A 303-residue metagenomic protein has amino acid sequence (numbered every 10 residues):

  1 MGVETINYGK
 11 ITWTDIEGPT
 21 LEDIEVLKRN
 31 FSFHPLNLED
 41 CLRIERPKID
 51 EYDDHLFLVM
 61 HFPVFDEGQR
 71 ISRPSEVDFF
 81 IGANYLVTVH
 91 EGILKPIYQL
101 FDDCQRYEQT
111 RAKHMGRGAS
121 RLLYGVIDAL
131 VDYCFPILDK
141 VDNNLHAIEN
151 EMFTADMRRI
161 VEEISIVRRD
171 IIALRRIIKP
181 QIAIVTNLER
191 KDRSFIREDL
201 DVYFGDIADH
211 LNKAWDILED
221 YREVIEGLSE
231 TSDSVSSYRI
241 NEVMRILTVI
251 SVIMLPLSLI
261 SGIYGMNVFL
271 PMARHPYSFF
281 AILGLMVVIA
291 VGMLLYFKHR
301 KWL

Functional and structural regions predicted by a protein language model:
M1-R190, S194-D199, Y203-D206, H210-D220 (+2 more regions): Peripheral, non-transmembrane regulatory/ligand-interaction domains of membrane transport proteins
S32, D209-L303: Hydrophobic alpha-helical transmembrane segments and their immediately adjacent juxtamembrane loops
